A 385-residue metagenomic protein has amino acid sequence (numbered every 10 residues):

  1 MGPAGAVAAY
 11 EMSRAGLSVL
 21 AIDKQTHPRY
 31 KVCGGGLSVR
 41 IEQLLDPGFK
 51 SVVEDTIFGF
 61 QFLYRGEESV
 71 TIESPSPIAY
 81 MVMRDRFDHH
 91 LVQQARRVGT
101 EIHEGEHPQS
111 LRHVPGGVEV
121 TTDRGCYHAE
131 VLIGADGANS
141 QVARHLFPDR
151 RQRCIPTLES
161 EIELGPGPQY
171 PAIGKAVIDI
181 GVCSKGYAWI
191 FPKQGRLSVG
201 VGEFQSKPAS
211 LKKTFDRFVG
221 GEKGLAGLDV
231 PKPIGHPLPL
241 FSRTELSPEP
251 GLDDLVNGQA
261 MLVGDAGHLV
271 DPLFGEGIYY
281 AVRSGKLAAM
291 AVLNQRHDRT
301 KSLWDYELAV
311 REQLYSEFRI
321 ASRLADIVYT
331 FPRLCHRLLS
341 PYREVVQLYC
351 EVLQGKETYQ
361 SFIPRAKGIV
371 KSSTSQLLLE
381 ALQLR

Functional and structural regions predicted by a protein language model:
G5-A6: N-terminal Rossmann-fold NAD(P) dinucleotide-binding loop
Y10-C33: Glycine-rich FAD pyrophosphate-binding loop
Q25-G48: Conserved N-terminal glycine-rich FAD pyrophosphate-binding loop of Rossmann-like flavoproteins
G36-S38, E42, N139, R144-A176 (+2 more regions): Central beta-strand plus flanking loop segment that forms part of the substrate or channel wall within the catalytic
Q43, T56, F62-H145, R151-T157 (+1 more regions): Conserved N-terminal helical subregion
H107-S110, C126, K207-T300, W304: FAD/FMN-dependent oxidoreductases across multiple families
V177-P208, L255, M261-V263: Active-site substrate-recognition segment that forms the wall of the catalytic cavity or substrate channel
M290-R385: C-terminal helical "tail/cap" subdomain of flavin- and related membrane-associated enzymes
